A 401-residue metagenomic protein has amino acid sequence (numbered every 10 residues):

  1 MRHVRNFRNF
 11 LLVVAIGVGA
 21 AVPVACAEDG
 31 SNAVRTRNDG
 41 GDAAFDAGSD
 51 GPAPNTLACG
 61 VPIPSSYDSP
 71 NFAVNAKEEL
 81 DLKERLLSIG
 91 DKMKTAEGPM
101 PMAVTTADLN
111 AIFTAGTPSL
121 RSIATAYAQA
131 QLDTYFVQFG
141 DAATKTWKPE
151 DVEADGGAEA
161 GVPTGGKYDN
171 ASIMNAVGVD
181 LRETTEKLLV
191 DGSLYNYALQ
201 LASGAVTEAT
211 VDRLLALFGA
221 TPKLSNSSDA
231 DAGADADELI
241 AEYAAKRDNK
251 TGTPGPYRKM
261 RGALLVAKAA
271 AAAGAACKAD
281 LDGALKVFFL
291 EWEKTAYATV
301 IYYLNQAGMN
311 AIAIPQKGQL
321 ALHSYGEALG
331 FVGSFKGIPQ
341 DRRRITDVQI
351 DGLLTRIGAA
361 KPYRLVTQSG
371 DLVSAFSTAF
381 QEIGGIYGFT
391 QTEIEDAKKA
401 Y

Functional and structural regions predicted by a protein language model:
M1, E28, G40-G41, N305-N310: Generic low-polarity alpha-helical segments
M1-V24: Sec-dependent bacterial lipoprotein signal peptides
N6-L12, D39-G41, I89: General helical structural elements
L11-V14, S49, F380: Prokaryotic Sec-type signal peptides and long signal-anchor helices with extended Leu/Ile/Val-rich h-regions
V18-P54: Ser/Thr-rich, Pro/Gly/Ala-heavy low-complexity intrinsically disordered linkers and tails of secreted extracellular
G51-Y401: Mature extracytoplasmic or organellar-lumen-exposed domains after removal of signal/transit peptides
